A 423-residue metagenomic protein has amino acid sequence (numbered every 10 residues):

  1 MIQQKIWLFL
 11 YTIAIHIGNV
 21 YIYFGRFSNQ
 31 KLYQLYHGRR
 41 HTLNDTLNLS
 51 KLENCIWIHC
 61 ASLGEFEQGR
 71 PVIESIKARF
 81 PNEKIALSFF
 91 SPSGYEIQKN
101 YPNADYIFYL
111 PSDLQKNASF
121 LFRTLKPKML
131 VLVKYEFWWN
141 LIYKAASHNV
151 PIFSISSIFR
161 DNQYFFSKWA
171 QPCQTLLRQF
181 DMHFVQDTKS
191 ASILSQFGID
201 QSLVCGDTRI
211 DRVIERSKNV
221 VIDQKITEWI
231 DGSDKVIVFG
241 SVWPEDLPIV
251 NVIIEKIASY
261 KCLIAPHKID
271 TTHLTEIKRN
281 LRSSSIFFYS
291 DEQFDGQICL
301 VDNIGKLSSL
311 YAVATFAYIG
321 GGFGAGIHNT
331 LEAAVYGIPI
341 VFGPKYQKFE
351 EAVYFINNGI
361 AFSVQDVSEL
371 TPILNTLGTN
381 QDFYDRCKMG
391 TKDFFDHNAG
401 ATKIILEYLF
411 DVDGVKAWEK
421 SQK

Functional and structural regions predicted by a protein language model:
M1-R39: A transmembrane-helix-recognition feature enriched in membrane-embedded lipid enzymes and envelope glyco-/phospholipid
I2-Q3, D382-K423: C-terminal amphipathic helix plus adjacent low-complexity, charged tail appended to glycosyltransferase catalytic
Y23, F27, K31-N219, D223 (+4 more regions): Active-site and donor-binding regions of nucleotide-sugar-utilizing enzymes
E65-R79, N219-S290: Conserved catalytic-core segment of nucleotide-activated headgroup transferases in glycan assembly
Q98, P102-Y106, I277-D302: Nucleotide-activated donor-binding/catalytic signature segment of Leloir-type glycosyltransferases, i.e., the conserved
L125-M129, D295-A325: Acidic donor-binding loop of glycosyltransferase active sites
V150-I152, C262, I340: Hydrophobic beta-strand scaffold residues
F180, Q196-F197, S309-F394: Catalytic binding pocket for nucleotide-activated donors in carbohydrate/polymer assembly enzymes
